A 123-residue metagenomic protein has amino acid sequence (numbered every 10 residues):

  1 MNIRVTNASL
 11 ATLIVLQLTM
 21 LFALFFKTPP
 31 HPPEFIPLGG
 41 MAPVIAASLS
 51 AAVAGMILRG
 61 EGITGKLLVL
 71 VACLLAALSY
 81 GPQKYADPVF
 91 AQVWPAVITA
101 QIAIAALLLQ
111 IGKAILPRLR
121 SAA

Functional and structural regions predicted by a protein language model:
M1-Q17, I111-L119, A123: Cytosolic juxtamembrane helix and N-cap/initiation of the first transmembrane helix
M1-V5, A23-I36, M56-I63: Short juxtamembrane and helix-loop transition motifs at transmembrane-helix boundaries in membrane proteins
T12-F22, F35-I57, L67-L75, I102: Core segments of alpha-helical transmembrane spans in multipass integral membrane proteins
T19-A23, V53-I57, S79-P82, A106-K113 (+1 more regions): Residue-level signal for alpha-helical transmembrane segments in multi-pass membrane proteins
P32-M41, P88-A100: Non-cytosolic membrane-interface motifs at loop->transmembrane helix junctions
G55-K66, A91-I104, R120-A122: Juxtamembrane/interfacial segments around transmembrane helices
L67, A77-I98, K113-L116: Membrane-helix boundary connector in multi-pass membrane proteins
